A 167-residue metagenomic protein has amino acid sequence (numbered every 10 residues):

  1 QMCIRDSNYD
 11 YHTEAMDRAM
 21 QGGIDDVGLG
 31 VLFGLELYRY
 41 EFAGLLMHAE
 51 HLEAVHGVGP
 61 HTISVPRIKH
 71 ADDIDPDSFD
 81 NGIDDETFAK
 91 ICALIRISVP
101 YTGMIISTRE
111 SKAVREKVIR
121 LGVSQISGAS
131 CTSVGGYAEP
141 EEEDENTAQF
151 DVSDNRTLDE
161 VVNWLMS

Functional and structural regions predicted by a protein language model:
M2-I4: Short, small-residue-biased leader/transition segments that mark boundaries at the very start of proteins
S7-Y11, F33-E41: Canonical radical SAM enzyme core domain
Y11-G22, E50-H56, F88-I91, I95: Structured alpha-helical segments in the cores of large, soluble enzyme domains
H12, F42-L45, F88, L158: Aromatic/hydrophobic pocket-lining residues that form the small-molecule binding cavity in soluble enzyme cores
G23-I24, G122: Glycine-centered loop/turn motif at secondary-structure junctions
D26-L32, I63-R67: Short beta-strands and strand-loop turn motifs
E36-E50, S111-L121: Catalytic cores of alpha/beta
A54-S167: Auxiliary Fe-S-binding modules of radical SAM enzymes
